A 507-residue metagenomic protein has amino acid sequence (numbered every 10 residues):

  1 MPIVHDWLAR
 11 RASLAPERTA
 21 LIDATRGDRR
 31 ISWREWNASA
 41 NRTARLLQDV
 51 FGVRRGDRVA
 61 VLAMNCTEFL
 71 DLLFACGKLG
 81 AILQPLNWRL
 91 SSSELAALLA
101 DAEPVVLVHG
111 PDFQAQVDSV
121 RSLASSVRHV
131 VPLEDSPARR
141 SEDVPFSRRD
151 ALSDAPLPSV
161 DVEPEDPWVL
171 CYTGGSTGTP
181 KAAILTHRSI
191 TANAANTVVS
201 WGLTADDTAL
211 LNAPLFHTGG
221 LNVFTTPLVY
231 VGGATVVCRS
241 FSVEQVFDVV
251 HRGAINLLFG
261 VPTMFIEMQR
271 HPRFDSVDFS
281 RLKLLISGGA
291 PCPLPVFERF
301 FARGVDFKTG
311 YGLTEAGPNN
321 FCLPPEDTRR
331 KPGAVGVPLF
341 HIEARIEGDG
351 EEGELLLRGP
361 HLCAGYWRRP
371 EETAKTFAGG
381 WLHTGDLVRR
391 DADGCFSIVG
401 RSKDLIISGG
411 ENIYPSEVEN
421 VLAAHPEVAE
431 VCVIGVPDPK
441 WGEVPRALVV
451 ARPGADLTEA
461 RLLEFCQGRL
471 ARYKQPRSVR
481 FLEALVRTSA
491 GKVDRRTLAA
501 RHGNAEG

Functional and structural regions predicted by a protein language model:
P16-T19, S153-Y172, T179, G202-T208: Conserved pre-ATP/AMP-binding loop-to-beta segment of ANL
A20-C66, L70-F74, S91-A96: Conserved AMP-binding/adenylate-forming core of the ANL superfamily
R30-R34, W168-A192: Conserved AMP-binding A3 loop
W36-R45, P164, A183-T204, N212 (+3 more regions): Conserved structural elements of the adenylate-forming
D49, K78-R148, P453: Structural core segment of the AMP-binding/adenylate-forming
F69, L90, L107-H109, I346-G348 (+6 more regions): AMP-binding/adenylate-forming catalytic core of the ANL superfamily
T191-T208, F216-L257, H271: Conserved AMP-binding/adenylation subdomain of ANL enzymes
W201, I255-G260, Q269-R330, E343: Gly/Ser/Thr-rich phosphate-binding loop
